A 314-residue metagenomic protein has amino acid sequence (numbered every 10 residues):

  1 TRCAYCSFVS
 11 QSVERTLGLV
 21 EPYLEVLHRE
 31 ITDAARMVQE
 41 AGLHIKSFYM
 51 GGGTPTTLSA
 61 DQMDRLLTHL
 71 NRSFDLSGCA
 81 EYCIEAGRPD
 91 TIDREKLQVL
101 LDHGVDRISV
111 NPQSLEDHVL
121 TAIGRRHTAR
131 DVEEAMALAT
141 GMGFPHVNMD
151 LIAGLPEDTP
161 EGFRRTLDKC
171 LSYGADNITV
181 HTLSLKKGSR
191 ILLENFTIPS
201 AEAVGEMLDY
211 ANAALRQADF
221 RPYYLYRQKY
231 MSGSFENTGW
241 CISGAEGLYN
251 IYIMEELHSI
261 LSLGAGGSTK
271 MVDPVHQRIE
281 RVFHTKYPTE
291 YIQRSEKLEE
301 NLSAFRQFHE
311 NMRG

Functional and structural regions predicted by a protein language model:
T1-S10: Local cysteine-cluster metal-coordination motifs and their immediate loop/turn environment, predominantly Fe-S cluster
C3-A4, L27, S243-G314: Radical SAM enzyme core and accessory elements
A4, H118, A122-I123, A153-P160 (+3 more regions): Flexible glycine/acidic-rich beta-alpha junction loops that bind and position SAM and/or redox cofactors in anaerobic
S10-A211: Conserved non-cysteine loop/helix-boundary elements of the Radical SAM core domain that shape
I45, V99-R107, A139, Q228-N237 (+2 more regions): A broadly tuned preference for mixed-charge, low-complexity surface segments
R216: Conserved N-terminal phosphate-binding loop of PLP-dependent enzymes in the Aspartate aminotransferase
